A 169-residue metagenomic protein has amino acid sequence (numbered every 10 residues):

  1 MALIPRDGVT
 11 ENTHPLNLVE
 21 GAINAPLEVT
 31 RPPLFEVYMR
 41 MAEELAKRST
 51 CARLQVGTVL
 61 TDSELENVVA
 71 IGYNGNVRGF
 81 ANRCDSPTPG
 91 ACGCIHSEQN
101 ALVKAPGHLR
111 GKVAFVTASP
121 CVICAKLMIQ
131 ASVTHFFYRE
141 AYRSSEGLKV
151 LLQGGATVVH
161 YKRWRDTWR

Functional and structural regions predicted by a protein language model:
A2-R169: Zinc-dependent deaminase catalytic domain
